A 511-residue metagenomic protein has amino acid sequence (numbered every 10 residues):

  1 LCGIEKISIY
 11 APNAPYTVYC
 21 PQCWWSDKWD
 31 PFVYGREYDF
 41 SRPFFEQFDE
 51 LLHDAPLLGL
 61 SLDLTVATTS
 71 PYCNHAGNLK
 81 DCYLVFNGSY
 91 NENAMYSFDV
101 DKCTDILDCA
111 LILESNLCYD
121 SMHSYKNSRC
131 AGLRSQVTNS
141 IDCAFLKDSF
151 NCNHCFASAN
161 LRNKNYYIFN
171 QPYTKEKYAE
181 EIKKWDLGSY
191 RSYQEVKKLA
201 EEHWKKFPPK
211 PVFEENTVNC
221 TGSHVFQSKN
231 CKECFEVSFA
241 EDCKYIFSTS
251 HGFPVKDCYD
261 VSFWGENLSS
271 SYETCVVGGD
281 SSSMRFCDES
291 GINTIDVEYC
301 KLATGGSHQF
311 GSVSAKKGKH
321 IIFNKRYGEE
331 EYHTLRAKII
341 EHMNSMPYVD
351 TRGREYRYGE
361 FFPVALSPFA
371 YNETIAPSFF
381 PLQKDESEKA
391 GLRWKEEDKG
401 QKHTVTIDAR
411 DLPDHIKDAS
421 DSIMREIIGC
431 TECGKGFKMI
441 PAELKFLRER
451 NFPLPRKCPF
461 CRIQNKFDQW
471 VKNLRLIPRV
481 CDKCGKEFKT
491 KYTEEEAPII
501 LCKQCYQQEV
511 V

Functional and structural regions predicted by a protein language model:
L1-V511: Long, distal/terminal scaffolding or interaction modules with repetitive or compositionally biased sequence
